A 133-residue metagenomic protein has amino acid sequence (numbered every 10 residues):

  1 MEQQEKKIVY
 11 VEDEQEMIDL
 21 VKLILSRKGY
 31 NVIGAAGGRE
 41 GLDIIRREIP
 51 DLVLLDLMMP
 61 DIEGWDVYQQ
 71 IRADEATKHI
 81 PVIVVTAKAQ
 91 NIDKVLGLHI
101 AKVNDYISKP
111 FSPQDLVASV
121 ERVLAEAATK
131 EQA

Functional and structural regions predicted by a protein language model:
E12: Conserved acidic carboxylate
D19-R27: Charged docking surfaces used in two-component/phosphorelay signaling
K22, D66, A89-Y106, A118: Alpha4 helix (beta4-alpha4-beta5 surface) of REC/receiver domains from two-component response regulators
G29-A36, I44: Short hydrophobic/Thr-rich beta-strand motif most characteristic of the beta2 strand and flanking loop of CheY-like
G37-E40, E63-Q69: Acidic catalytic/metal-coordinating carboxylates
E48-L54, M59: Active-site beta3 strand of CheY-like receiver
P110-V120: C-terminal output helix
